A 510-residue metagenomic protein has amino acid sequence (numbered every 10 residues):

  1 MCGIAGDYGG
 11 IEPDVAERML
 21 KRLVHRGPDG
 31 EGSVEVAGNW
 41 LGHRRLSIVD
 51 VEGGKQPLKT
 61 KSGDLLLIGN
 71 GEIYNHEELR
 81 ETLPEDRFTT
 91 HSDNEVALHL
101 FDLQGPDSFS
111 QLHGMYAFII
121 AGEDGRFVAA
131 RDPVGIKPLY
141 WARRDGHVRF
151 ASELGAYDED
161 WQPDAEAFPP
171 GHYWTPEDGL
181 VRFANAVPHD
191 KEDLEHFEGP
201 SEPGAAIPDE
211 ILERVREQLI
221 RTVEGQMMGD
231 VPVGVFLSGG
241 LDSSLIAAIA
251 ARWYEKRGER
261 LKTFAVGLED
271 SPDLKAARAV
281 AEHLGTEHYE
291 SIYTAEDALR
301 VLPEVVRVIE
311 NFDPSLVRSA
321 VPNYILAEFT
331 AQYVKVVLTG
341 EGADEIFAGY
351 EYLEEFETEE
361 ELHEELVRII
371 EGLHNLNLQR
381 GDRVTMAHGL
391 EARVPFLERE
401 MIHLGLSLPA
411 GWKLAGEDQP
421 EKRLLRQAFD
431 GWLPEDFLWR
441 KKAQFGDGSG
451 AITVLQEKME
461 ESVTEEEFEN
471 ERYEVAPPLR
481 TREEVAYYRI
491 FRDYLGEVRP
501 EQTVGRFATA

Functional and structural regions predicted by a protein language model:
M1, A165, Q332-T339, E345 (+1 more regions): Adenosyl-5′-phosphate
M1-N311, N323: Cysteine-centered catalytic environments shared across enzyme families
E52-G54, E217, A320, I369 (+1 more regions): Short, motif-level signal for alpha-helix interfacial/capping segments enriched in acidic residues and aromatics/proline
E78, A348-Y350: Short, solvent-exposed loop/turn and secondary-structure capping segments
E213-G234, F329-Y333, V337, D493-Q502: Phosphate/ATP-binding catalytic cores across multiple sugar-kinase/actin-like superfamilies, primarily ASKHA
V306, E351-E357: Short secondary-structure boundary/capping segments
D313-S319: Short, flexible loop segments at the rims of nucleotide/cofactor-binding pockets, characterized by
